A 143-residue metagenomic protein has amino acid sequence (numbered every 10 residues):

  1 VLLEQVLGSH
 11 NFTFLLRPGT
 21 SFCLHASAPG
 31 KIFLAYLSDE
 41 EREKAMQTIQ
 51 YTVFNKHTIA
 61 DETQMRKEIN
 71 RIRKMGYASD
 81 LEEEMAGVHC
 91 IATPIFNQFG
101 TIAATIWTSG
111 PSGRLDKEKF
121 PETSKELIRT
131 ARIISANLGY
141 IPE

Functional and structural regions predicted by a protein language model:
L2-E4, A104: A structural microfeature
E4-F12: Acidic-glycine-rich active-site phosphate/pyrophosphate-binding loop
L7-G8, P29, G113: Residue-level signature for short turns and capping positions that connect secondary-structure elements
N11-E84: Short, solvent-exposed recognition segments
L15, A45, S112, E118-F120 (+2 more regions): Short linear functional motifs in flexible/disordered or boundary regions
K44, Q50-V53, I128-E143: Cysteine/selenocysteine-centered motifs that mediate thiol-based redox chemistry or coordinate metal-sulfur cofactors
D61-T130: Extended hydrophobic
